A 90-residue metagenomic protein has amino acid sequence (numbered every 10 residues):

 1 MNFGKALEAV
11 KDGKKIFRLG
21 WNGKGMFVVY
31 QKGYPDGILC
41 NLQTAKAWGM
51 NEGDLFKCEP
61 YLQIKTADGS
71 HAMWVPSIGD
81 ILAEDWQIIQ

Functional and structural regions predicted by a protein language model:
M1-G53, I64: Catalytic phosphate/metal-binding cores of nucleic-acid and nucleotide-processing enzymes, i.e., regions that mediate
F56-Q90: Short, compact, well-ordered microdomains
